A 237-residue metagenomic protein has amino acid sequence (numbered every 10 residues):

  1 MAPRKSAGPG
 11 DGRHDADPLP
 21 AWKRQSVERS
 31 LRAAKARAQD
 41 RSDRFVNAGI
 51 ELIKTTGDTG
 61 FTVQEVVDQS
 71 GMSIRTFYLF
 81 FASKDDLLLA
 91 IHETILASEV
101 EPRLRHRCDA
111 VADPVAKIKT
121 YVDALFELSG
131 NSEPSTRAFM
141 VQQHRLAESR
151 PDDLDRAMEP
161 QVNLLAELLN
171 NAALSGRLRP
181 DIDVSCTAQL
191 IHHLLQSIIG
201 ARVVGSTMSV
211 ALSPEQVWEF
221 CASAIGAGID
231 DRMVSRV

Functional and structural regions predicted by a protein language model:
M1-D40, D231-V237: N-terminal intrinsically disordered/low-complexity leader segments
R4, D11-W22, A124, A166-E167 (+2 more regions): Hydrophobic alpha-helical segments that form the core of small-molecule binding pockets and/or dimer interfaces
A38-L52, V66, I91-I95, E99 (+1 more regions): Generic hydrophobic, amphipathic alpha-helix propensity
R44, L52-D86, A90: Helix-turn-helix
F81, M140-A147: Short helix-capping/turn signature of helix-turn-helix
D85-L87, P134-R137: A secondary-structure capping/hinge motif
A90, L104-N131, V184-I191, A211 (+1 more regions): Hydrophobic alpha-helical connector segments
T94, V100-E101, N131, A138 (+4 more regions): Amphipathic alpha-helical packing segments from all-alpha helical-bundle domains
